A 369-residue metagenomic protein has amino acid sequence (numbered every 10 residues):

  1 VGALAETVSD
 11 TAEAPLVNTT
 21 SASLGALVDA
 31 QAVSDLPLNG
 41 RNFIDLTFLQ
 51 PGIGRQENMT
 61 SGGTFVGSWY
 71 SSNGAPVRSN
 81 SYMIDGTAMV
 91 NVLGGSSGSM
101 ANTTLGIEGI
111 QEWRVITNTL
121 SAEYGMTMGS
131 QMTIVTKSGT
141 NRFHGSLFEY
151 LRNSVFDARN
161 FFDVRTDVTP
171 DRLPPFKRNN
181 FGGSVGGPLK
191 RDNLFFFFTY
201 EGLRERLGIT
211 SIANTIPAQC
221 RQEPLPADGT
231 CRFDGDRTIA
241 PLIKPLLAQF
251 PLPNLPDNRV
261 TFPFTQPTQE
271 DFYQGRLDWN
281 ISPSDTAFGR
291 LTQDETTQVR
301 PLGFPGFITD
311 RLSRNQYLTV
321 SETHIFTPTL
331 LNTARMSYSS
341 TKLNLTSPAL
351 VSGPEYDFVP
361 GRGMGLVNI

Functional and structural regions predicted by a protein language model:
V1-I369: Short acidic-glycine motifs
